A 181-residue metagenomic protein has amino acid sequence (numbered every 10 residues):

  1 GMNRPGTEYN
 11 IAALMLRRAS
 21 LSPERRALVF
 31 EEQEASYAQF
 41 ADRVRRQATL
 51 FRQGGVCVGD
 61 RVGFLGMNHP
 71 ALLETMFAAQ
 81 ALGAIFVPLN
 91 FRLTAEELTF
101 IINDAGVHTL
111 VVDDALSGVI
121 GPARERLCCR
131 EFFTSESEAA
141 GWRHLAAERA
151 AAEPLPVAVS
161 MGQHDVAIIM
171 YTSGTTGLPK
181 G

Functional and structural regions predicted by a protein language model:
N3-I11, L16, E24-H69, L73-F77 (+1 more regions): Conserved AMP-binding/adenylate-forming core of the ANL superfamily
P23, A152-Y171, L178: Conserved pre-ATP/AMP-binding loop-to-beta segment of ANL
E32, S117-Q163: ANL superfamily adenylate-forming
C57, H108, R130: Short acidic/polar active-site loop segments enriched in Thr and Asp
V62, A79, L110, V166 (+1 more regions): Conserved S/T- and glycine-rich ATP-binding loop of Class I adenylate-forming
G83: Structured binding elements
L93-P122, A151: Conserved ATP-dependent adenylate/AMP-binding module captured primarily in the ANL superfamily
